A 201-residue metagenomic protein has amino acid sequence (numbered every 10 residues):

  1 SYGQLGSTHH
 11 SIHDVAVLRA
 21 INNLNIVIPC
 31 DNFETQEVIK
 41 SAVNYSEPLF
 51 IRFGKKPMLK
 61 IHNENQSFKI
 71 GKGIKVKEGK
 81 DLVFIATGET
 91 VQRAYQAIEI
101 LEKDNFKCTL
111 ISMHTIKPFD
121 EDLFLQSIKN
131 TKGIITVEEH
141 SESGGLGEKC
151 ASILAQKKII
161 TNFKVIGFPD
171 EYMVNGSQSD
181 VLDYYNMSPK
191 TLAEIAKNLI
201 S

Functional and structural regions predicted by a protein language model:
S1-N44, I195, I200: Conserved thiamine diphosphate
Y2, R52-S201: Thiamine diphosphate
G6, I28, N32-K72: Catalytic domains of riboflavin
